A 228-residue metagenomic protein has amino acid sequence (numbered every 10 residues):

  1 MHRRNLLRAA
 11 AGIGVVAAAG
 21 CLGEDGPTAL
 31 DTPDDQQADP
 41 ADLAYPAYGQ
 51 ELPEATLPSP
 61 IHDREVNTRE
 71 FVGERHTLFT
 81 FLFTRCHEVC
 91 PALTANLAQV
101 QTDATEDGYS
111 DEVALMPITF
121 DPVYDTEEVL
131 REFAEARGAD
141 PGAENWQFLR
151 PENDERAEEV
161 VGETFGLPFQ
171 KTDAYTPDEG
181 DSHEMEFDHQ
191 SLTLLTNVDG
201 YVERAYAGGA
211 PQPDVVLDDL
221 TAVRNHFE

Functional and structural regions predicted by a protein language model:
M1-E228: Hydrophobic alpha-helical segments
